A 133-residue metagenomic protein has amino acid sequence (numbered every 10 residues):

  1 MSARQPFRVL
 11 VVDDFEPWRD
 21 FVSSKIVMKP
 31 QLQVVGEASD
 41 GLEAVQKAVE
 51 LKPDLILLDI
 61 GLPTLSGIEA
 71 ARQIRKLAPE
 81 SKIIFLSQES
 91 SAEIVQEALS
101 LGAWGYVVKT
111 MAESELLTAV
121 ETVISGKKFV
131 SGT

Functional and structural regions predicted by a protein language model:
Q5-W18, V22-I26: Conserved acidic segment of CheY-like receiver
Q31-S39, K47: Short hydrophobic/Thr-rich beta-strand motif most characteristic of the beta2 strand and flanking loop of CheY-like
D40-E43, S66-E69: Acidic catalytic/metal-coordinating carboxylates
V49-L51, Q73-S81, L101: Conserved phosphotransfer cores of two-component systems
D54, I60-G61: The short loop immediately C-terminal to the conserved phospho-acceptor aspartate in CheY-like receiver
P63, S87: The feature encodes the CheY-like receiver
E93, M111-I124, K128, G132-T133: C-terminal output helix
